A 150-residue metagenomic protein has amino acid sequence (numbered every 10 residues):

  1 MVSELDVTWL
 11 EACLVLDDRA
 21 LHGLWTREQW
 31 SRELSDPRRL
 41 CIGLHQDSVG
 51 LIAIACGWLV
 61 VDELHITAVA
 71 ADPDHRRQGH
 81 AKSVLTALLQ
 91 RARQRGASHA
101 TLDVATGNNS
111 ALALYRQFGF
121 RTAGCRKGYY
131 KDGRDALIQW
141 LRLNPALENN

Functional and structural regions predicted by a protein language model:
E4-D74, L85-R91, R95, R142-N149: Acetyl-CoA-dependent GNAT
D72-Q78, T106-N108: Active-site acidic-Proline motif in GNAT/NAT acetyltransferases
A92-D103, R126: Conserved GNAT acetyl-CoA-binding A-motif
L102-L112, G128-G133: Conserved beta-strand-loop-alpha-helix junction that forms the acyl-donor binding cleft
Y115, F120: Conserved active-site tyrosine of GNAT-family acetyltransferases
T122-G124: A secondary-structure capping/hinge motif
G128, D135-N150: Terminal substrate-recognition subdomain of acyl/acetyltransferases
